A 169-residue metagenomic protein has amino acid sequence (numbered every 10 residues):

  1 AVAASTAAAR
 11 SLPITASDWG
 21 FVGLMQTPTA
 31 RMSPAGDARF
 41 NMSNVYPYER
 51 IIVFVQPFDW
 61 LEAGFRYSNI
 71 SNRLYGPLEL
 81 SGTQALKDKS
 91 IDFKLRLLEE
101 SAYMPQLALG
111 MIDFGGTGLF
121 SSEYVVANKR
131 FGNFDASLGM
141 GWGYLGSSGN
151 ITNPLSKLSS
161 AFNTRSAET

Functional and structural regions predicted by a protein language model:
S5-S122, K129-F134, G143-S147, L155-E168: Transmembrane beta-barrel domains of Gram-negative outer membranes and organellar outer membranes
